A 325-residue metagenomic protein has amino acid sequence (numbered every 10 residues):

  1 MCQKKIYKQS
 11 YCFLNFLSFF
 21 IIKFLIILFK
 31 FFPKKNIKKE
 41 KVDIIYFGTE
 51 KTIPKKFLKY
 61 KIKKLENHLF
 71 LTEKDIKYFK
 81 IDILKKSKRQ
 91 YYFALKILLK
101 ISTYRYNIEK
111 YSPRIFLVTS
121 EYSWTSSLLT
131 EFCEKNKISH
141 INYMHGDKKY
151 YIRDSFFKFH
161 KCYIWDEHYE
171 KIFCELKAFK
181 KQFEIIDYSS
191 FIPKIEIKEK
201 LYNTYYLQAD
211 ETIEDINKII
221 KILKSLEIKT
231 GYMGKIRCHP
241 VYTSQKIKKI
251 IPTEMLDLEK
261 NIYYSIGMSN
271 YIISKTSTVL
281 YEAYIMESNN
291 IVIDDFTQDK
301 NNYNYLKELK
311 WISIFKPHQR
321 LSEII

Functional and structural regions predicted by a protein language model:
M1-Y188: Active-site and donor-binding regions of nucleotide-sugar-utilizing enzymes
E50-P54, S123-T125, Y169, A209-I216 (+4 more regions): Short acidic, S/G/P-rich loop/turn micro-motifs used as interaction or catalytic elements
P54-K56, K61, E184-K248: Conserved catalytic-core segment of nucleotide-activated headgroup transferases in glycan assembly
K74-K88, L207, I228-E259, K300-N301 (+1 more regions): Catalytic donor nucleotide-activated moiety binding site of glycosyltransferases and closely related
E134-K135, I228, Y284: Anion (oxyanion) recognition and catalysis
I138-H140, G234, N290: Hydrophobic beta-strand scaffold residues
F157-H160, K180-K181, T278-I325: Catalytic binding pocket for nucleotide-activated donors in carbohydrate/polymer assembly enzymes
P240-M286, N290, F296-T297: Donor nucleotide-activated moiety binding/catalytic core segment of transferases that use nucleotide-activated donors
